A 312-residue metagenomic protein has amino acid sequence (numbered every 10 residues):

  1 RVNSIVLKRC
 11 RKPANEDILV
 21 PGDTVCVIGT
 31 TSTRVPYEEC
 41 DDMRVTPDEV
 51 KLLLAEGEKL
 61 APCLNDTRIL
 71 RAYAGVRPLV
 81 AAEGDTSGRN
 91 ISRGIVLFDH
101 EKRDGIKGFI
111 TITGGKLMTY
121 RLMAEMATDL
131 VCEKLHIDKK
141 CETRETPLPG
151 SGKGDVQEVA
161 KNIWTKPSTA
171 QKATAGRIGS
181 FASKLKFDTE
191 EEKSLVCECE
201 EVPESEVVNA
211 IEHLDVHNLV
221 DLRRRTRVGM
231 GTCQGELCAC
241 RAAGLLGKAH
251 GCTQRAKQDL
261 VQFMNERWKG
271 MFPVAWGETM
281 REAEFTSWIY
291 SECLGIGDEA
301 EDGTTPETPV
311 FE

Functional and structural regions predicted by a protein language model:
R1-G29, T33-Q234, L246-G247: C-terminal catalytic lobe of FAD-dependent flavoproteins
P62, G235, A239-N265: Long, charge-rich, low-complexity alpha-helical segments
N162-W164, E236-R241, P273-E284: Charged/polar, low-hydrophobicity segments characteristic of intrinsically disordered regions and flexible loops
G251-E312: Low-complexity, small/polar and acidic-rich linker and loop segments
